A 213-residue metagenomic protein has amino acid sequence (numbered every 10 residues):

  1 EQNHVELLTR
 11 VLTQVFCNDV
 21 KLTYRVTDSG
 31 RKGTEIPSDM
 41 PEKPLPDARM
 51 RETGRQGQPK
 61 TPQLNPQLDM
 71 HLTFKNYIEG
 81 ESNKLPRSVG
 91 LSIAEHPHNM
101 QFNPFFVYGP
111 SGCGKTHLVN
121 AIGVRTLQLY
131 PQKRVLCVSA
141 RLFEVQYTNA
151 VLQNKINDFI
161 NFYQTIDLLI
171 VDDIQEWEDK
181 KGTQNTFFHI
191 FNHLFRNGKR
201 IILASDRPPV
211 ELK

Functional and structural regions predicted by a protein language model:
E1-L136, R141-L142, R196, R200 (+1 more regions): Intrinsically disordered, low-complexity basic tails and flexible linkers associated with large NTP-driven
V5-E6, H71, N83, R87 (+6 more regions): Amphipathic alpha-helical transducer elements in NTP-driven molecular machines
R87-L91, T148, Q175: Amphipathic, well-packed alpha-helical segments that form the structural scaffold of globular domains
S92-I93, G123, N154-D158, F187-H189: A generic local structural motif
L127, P131-L168: Short glycine-rich substrate-engagement loop in P-loop NTPases that contacts/grips substrate
E144, E176-E178, V210-L212: Catalytic P-loop NTPase motifs of RecA-like helicase/translocase cores
V171-D172: Hydrophobic residues in beta-strands of the RecA-like P-loop NTPase core, especially within AAA+ ATPase
Q175-R207: Conserved catalytic/switch belt of AAA+ P-loop NTPases
